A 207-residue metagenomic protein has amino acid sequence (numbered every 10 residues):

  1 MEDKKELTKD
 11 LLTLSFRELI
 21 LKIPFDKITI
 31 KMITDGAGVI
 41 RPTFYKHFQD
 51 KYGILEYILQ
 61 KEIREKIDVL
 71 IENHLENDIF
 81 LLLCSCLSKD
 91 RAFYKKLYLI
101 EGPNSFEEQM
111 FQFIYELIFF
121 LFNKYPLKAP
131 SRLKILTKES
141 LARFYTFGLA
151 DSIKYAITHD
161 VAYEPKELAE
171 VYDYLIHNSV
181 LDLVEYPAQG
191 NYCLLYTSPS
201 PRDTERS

Functional and structural regions predicted by a protein language model:
M1-I23, K27, M32: Basic, helix-initiating cap at the start of DNA-binding domains
T8, I20, I30, F44 (+2 more regions): Amphipathic alpha-helical segments enriched in hydrophobic/aromatic and basic residues that form the DNA-contacting
G38-F48: Short hydrophobic/aromatic patch on the recognition helix
L59-E65: Short, basic, alpha-helical segments at the C-terminal edge of helix-turn-helix-like DNA-binding modules
D68-F93: Hydrophobic alpha-helical connector segments
P103-A129, L136-K154, V180-L181: Amphipathic alpha-helical packing segments from all-alpha helical-bundle domains
P130-F144, H159, Y163-V171: All-alpha amphipathic helical-bundle segments outside canonical DNA-binding/catalytic cores that form hydrophobic
Y196-D203: Conserved small/polar residues in nucleotide/adenosyl-binding loops
